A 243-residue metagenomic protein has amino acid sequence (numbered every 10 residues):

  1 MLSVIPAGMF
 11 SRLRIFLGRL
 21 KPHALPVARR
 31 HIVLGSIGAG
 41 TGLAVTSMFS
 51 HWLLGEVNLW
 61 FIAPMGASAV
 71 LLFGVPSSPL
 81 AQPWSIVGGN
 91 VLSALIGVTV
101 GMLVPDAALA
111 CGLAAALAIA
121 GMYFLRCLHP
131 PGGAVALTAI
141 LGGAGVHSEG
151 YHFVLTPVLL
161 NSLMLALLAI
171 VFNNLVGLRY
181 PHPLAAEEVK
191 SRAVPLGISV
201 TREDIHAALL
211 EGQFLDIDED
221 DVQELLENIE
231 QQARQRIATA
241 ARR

Functional and structural regions predicted by a protein language model:
M1-L95, A108-G112, G150-L155, L159 (+4 more regions): Alpha-helical transmembrane segments and their membrane-interface boundaries that form or gate the permeation pathway
A69-L72, G97-G101, A136-L141: Generic transmembrane alpha-helix signature in multi-pass membrane proteins, especially transporters/channels
F73-G74, M122, L137-Y151: Interfacial segments of multi-pass membrane proteins
P76-S85, M122-G133: Membrane-helix interface "capping/anchor" motifs
M102-A114, L128-V135: Subset of alpha-helical transmembrane segments and adjacent helix-loop junctions that display helix-helix
A120-L128, G145, S162-L167: Mid-bilayer segments of alpha-helical transmembrane spans in multi-pass integral membrane proteins that mediate
V200-L225: Acidic, Ser/Thr-rich low-complexity segments on the non-lumenal side of membrane proteins
